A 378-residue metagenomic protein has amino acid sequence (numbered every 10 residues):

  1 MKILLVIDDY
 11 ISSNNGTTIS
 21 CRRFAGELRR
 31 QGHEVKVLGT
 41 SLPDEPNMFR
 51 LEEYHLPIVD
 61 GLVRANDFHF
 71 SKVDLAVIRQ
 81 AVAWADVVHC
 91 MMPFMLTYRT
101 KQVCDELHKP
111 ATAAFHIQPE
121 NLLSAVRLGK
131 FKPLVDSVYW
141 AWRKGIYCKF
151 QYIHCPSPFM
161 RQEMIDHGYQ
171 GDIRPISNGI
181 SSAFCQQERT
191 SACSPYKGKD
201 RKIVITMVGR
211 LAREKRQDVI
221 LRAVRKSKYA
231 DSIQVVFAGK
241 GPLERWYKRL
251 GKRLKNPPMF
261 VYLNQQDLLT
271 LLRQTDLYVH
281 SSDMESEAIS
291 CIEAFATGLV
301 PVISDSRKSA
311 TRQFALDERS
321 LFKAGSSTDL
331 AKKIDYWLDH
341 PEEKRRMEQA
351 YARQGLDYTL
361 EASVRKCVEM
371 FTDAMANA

Functional and structural regions predicted by a protein language model:
S41, F159, G179: Carbohydrate-associated surface elements
V82, Y262-L263, T270-T275: Short alpha-helical donor nucleotide-sugar binding micro-motif in glycosyltransferases
E106, L134-Y152: Membrane-proximal helix-turn-helix segments that form the acceptor-binding/catalytic region of lipid-linked
H154, K197-R225, V236: Conserved donor-binding/catalytic core segment of Leloir-type glycosyltransferases
R245-Q266: Nucleotide-activated donor-binding/catalytic signature segment of Leloir-type glycosyltransferases, i.e., the conserved
D283: Aromatic "clamp/platform" in nucleotide-sugar-dependent glycosyltransferases that forms part of the donor/acceptor
V300-D305: Short hydrophobic beta-strand element within catalytic cores of glycosyltransferases and related nucleotide-activated
L316-S327, Y336-P341: Conserved acidic donor-binding segment of nucleotide-sugar-dependent glycosyltransferases
